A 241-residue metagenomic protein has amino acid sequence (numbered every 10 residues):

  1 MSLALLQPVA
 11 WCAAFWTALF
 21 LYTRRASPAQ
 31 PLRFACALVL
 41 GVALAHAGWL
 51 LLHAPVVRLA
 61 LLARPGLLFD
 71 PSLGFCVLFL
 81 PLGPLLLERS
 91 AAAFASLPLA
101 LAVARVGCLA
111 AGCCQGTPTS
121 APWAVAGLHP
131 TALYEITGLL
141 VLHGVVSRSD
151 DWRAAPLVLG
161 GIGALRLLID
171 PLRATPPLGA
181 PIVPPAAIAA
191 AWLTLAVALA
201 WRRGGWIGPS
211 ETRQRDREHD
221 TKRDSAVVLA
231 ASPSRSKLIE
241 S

Functional and structural regions predicted by a protein language model:
M1-R213, A226-A230, K237-S241: Hydrophobic, membrane-interfacing alpha helices
